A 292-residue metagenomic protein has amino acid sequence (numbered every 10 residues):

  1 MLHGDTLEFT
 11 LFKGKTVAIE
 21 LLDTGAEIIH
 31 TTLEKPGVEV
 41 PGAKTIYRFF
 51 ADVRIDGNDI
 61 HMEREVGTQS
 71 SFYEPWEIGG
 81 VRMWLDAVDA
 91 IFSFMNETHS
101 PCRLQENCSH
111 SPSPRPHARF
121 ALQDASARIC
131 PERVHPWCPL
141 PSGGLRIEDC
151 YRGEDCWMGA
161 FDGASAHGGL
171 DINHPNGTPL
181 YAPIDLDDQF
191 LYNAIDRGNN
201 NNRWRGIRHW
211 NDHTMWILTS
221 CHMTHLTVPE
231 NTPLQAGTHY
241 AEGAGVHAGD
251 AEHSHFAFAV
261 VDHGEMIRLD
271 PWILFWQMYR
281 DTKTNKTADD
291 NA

Functional and structural regions predicted by a protein language model:
M1-L140: Surface-exposed, beta-sheet-biased, low-hydrophobicity segments with strongly acidic/polar composition
L2, F12, P175, Y181 (+1 more regions): Residue-level recognition of short, solvent-exposed, well-ordered loop/turn junctions that link secondary-structure
L2-G4, G14-T16, I46-F50, S165-G169 (+3 more regions): Extracytoplasmic
K13, D23-G25, G57-D59, V66-T68 (+8 more regions): A mature extracytoplasmic/lumenal domain signature
T32, V38-K44, D196-N199, G245-D250: Short consensus segments that form the blades of beta-propeller domains, in both extracellular/periplasmic
S113-W204, Q235-A236, G245, Y279-A292: Surface-exposed, glycine-biased beta-strand/turn segments
D171, R205-R208, T232-N291: Conserved, short, structured surface segments that act as functional micro-motifs
A182-T227, A251-A257: Zn2+-dependent peptidoglycan hydrolase active-site motif and core
